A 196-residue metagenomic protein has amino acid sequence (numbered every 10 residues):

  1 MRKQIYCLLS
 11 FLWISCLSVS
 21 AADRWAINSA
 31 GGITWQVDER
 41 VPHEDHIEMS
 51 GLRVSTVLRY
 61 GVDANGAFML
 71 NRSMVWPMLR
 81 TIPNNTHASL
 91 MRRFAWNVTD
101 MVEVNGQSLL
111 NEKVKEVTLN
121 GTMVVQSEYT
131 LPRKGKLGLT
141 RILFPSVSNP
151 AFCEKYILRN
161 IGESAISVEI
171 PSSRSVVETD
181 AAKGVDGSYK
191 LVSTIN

Functional and structural regions predicted by a protein language model:
M1-A22: Bacterial Sec-dependent N-terminal signal peptides
A21-N196: Terminal accessory carbohydrate-recognition/targeting modules of carbohydrate-active enzymes
